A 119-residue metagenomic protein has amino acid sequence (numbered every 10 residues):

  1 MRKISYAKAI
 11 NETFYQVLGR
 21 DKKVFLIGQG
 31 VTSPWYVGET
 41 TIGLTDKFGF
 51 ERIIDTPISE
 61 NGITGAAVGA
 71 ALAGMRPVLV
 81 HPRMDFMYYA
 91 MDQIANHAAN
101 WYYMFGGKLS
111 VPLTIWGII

Functional and structural regions predicted by a protein language model:
M1-I119: Thiamine diphosphate
